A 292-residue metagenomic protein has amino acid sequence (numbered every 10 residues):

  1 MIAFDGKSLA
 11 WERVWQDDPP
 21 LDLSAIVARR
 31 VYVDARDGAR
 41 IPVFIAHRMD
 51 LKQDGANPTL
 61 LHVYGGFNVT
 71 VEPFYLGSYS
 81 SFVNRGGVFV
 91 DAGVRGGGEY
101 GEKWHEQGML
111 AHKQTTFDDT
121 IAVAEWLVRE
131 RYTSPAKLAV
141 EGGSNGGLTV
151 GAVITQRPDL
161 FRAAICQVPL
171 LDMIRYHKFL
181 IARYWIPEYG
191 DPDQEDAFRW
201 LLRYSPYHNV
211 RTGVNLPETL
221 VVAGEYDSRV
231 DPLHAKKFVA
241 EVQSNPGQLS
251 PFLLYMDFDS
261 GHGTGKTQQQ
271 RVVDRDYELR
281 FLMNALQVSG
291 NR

Functional and structural regions predicted by a protein language model:
M1, V33, V43, L61 (+3 more regions): Conserved hydrophobic/aromatic pocket- or pore-lining residues that grip, position, or stack substrates in active sites
M1-G55, V69, P73-S80, N84-R85 (+1 more regions): Non-catalytic accessory segments flanking enzyme active sites
A46, H62-V63, E141, V222: Short hydrophobic segments within beta-strands
M49-L51, G66-V69, W126-E130, S244: Conserved helix-loop functional segments at active or binding sites
N57, Y64-V69, S144: Active-site glycine-rich loops that stabilize anionic/oxyanionic intermediates across multiple enzyme folds
T59, V83-G93, L253: A fold-wide structural signal in alpha/beta-hydrolase
N68-F74, E99, L233: Glycine/threonine-rich flexible loop motifs
D91-R292: Active-site-proximal cap/loop segments of hydrolase catalytic domains
